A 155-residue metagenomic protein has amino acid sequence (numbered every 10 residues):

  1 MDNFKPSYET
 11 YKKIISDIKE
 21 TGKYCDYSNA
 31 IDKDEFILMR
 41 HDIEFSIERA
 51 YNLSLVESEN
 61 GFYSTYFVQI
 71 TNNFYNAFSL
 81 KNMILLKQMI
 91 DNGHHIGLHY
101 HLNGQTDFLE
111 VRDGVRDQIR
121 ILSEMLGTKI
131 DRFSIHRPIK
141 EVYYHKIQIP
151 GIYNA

Functional and structural regions predicted by a protein language model:
M1-K5, E9, Q148-A155: Alpha-helical membrane-targeting segments
D2-N92: Active-site beta->alpha N-cap acidic-glycine motif
K23-S28, T65-F67, G97-H99, G127-H136: A structural signal for short, well-ordered beta-strand segments and their strand-loop junctions that often border
H41-E44, Y100, R137: Active-site metal-binding loops of divalent metal-dependent hydrolases
E59-G61, D91, H95, L122-K129: Secondary-structure boundary elements
F67-F78, G97-E110: Structural motif corresponding to the early beta-alpha repeats
I84-H94, H99-H101, G114: Substrate-binding cleft of extracellular glycoside hydrolase catalytic domains
L102-A155: Catalytic domains of cell-wall/extracellular-matrix polysaccharide-remodeling enzymes, centered on de-N-acetylation
